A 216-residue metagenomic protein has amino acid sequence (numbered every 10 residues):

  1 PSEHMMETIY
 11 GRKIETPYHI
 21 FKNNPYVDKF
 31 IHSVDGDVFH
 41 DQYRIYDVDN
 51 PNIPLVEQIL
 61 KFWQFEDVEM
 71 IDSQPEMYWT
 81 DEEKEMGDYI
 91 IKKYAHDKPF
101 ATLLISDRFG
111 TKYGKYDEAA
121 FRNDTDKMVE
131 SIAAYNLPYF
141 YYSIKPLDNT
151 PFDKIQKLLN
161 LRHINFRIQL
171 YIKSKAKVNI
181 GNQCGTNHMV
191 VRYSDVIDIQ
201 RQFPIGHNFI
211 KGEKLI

Functional and structural regions predicted by a protein language model:
P1-I216: Catalytic machinery of carbohydrate-active enzymes, primarily nucleotide-sugar-dependent glycosyltransferases
